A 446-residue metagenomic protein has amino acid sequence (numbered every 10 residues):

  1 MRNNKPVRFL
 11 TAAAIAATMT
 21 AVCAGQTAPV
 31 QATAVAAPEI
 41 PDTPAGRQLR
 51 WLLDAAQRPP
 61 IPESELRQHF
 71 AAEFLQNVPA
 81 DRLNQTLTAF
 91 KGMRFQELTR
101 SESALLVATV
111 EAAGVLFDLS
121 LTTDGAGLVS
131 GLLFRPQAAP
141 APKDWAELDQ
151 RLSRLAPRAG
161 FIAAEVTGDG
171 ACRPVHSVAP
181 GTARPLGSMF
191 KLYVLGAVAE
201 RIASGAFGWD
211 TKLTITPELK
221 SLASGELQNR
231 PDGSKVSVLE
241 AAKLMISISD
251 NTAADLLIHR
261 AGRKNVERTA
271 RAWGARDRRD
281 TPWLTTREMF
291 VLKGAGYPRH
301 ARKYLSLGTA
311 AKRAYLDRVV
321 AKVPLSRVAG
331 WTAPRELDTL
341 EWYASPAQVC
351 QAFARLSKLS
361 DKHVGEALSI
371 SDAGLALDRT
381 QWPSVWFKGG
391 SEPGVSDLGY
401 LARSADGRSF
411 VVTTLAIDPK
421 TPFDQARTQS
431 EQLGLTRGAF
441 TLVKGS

Functional and structural regions predicted by a protein language model:
Q26-A32, A138-L155, K264, R327-S446: Structured C-terminal helix/loop/strand segments within mature extracytoplasmic catalytic/sensor domains
A28-R58, A139: Short, low-complexity N-terminal intrinsically disordered segments enriched in polar/charged residues
A55-E102: Short solvent-exposed beta->alpha transition segments
R82-V129: Surface-exposed, charged secondary-structure patches
P136-P185: Beta-lactamase-like hydrolase cores
P185-W209, L213, V412: Active-site SXXK
S204-P231: Short, glycine/proline-biased beta-turn/loop segments that scaffold the active-site neighborhood
D232-K322, V328, A347: Active-site-adjacent helix/loop patches that line small-molecule binding or acyl-intermediate pockets
